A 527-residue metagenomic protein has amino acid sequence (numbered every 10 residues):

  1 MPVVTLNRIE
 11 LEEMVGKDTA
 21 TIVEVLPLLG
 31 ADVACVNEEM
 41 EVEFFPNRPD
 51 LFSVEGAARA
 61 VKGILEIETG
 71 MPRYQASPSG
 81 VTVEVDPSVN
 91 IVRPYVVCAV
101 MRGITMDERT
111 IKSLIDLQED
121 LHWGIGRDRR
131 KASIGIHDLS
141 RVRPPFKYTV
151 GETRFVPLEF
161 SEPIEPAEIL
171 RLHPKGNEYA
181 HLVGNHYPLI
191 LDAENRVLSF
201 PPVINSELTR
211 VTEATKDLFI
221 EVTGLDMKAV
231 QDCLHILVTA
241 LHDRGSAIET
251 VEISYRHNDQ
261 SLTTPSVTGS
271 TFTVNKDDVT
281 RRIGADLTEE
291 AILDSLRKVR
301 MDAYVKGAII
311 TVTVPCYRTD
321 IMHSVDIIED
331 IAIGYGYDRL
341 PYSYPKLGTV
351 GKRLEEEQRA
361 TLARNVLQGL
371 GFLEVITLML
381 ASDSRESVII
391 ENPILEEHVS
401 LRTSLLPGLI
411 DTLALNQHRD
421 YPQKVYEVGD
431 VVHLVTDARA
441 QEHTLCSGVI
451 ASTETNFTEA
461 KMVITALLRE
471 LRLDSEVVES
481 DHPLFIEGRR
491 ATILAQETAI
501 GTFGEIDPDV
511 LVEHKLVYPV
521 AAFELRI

Functional and structural regions predicted by a protein language model:
M1, I22, L29, M40-V42: Charge-biased, low-complexity intrinsically disordered regions
P2, E13, L28, C35 (+1 more regions): Extended beta-strand-rich architecture
A20-T21, E290: Short amphipathic alpha-helical interaction segments
T21-E24, A34-C35: Terminal helices and disordered tails flanking the catalytic cores of nucleotide-processing hydrolases
